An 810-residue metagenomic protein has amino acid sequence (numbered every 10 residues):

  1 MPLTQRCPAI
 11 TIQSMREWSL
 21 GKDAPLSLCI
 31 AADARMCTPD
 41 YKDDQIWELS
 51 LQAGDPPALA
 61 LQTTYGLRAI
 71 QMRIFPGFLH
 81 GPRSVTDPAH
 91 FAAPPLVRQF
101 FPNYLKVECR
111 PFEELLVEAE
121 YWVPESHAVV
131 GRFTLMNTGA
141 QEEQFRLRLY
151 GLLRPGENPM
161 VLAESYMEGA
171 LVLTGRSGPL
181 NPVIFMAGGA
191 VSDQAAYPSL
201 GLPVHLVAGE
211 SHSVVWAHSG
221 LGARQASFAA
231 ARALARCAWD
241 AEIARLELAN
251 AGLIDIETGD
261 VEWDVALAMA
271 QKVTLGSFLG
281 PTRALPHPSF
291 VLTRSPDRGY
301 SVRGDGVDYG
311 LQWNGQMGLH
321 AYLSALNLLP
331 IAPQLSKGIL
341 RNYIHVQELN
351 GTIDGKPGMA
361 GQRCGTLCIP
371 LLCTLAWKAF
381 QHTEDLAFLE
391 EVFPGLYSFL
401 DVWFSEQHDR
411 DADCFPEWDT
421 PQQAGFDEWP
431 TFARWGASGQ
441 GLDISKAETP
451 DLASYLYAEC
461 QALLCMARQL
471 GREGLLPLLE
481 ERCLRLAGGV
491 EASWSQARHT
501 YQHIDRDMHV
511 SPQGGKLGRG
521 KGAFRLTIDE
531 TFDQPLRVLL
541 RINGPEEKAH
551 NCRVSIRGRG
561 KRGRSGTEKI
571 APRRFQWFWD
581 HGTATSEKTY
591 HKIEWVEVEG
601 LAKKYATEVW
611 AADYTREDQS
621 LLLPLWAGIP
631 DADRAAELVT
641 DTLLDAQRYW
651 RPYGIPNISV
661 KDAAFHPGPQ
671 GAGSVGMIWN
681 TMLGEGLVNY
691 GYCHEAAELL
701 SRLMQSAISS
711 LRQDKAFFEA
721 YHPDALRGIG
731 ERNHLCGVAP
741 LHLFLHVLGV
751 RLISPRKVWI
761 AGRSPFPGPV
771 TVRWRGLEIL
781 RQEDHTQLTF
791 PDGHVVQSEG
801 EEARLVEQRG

Functional and structural regions predicted by a protein language model:
M1-Q271, G518-A612, G730-V738, G749-G810: Terminal accessory carbohydrate-recognition/targeting modules of carbohydrate-active enzymes
R6, L470-P512, G544-D613, Q619-S620 (+3 more regions): Non-catalytic carbohydrate-binding regions of carbohydrate-active enzymes
K42, S126-A128, Y197, L319 (+5 more regions): Short, solvent-exposed loop/turn segments at the edges of secondary structure
L135, L152, H218-G222, H345 (+9 more regions): Short, well-ordered loop/turn and helix-capping segments at boundaries between secondary-structure elements and domains
H205-R232, V307-G310, N350, D354-L371 (+6 more regions): The feature captures the catalytic groove of carbohydrate-active enzymes
S227-R245, E262-A270, A332-H345, L386-F404 (+6 more regions): Extended, well-ordered alpha-helical scaffold segments
E247-H382, L386-E390, Y397, T615-P630 (+2 more regions): Substrate-binding groove/exosite segments of carbohydrate-active enzymes
E262-S295, P330-I331, Y343, E348 (+3 more regions): Active-site acid/base region of carbohydrate-active enzymes
